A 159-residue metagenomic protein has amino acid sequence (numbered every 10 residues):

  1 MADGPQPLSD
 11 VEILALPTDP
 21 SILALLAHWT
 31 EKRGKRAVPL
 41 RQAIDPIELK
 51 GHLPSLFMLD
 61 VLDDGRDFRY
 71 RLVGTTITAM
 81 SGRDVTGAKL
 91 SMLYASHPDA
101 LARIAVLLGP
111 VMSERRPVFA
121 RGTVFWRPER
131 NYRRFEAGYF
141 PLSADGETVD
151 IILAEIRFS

Functional and structural regions predicted by a protein language model:
M1-L93, D99-S159: Intrinsically disordered, low-complexity terminal regulatory regions
